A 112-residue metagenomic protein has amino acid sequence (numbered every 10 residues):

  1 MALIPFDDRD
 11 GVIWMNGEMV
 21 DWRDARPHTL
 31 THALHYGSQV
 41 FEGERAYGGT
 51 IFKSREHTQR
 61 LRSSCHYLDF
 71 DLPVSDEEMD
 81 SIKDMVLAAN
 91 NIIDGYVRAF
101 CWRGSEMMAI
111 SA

Functional and structural regions predicted by a protein language model:
M1-A112: Conserved alpha/beta cores of soluble small-molecule-handling proteins
